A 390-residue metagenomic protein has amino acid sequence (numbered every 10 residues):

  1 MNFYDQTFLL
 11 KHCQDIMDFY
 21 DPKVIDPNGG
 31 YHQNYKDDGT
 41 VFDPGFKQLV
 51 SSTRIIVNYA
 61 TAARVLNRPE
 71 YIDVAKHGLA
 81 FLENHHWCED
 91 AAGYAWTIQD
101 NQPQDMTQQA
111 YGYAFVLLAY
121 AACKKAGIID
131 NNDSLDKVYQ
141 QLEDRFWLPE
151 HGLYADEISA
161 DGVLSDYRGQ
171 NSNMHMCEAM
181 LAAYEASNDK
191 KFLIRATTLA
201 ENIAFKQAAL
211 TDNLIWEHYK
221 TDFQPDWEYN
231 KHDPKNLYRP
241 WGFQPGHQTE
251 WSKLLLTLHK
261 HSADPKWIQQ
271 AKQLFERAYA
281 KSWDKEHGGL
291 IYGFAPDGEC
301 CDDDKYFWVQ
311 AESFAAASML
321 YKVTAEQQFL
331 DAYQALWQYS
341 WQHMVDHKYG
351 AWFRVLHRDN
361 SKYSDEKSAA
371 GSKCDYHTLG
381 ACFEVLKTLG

Functional and structural regions predicted by a protein language model:
M1-G390: Glycan-recognition and catalytic cores of secretory/periplasmic carbohydrate-active enzymes
